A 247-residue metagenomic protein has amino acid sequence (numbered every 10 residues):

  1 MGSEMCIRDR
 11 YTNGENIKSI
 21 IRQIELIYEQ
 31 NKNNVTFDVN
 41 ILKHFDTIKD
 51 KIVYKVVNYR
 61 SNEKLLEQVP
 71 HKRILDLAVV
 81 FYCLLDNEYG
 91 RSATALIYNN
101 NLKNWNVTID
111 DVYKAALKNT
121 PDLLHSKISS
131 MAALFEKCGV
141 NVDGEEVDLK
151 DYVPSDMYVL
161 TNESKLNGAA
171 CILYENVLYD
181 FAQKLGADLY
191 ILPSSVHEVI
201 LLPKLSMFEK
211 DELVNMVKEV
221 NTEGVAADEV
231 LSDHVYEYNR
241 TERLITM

Functional and structural regions predicted by a protein language model:
M1, Y158-L160, M247: Generic recognition of long tandem-repeat/solenoid scaffolds
G2-I7: Short, small-residue-biased leader/transition segments that mark boundaries at the very start of proteins
D9-Y28: Acidic, aromatic-enriched beta-alpha/helix-loop junctions
R22-L96: Intrinsically disordered, low-complexity linker/loop segments enriched in Gly/Pro and charged/polar residues
E29-R60, L124-F135, L189-V196, E229-H234: Short glycine-rich, low-complexity/disordered patches
L65-G224: A contiguous, surface-oriented mixed alpha/beta subdomain in the mid-to-C-terminal portion of proteins that forms
I200-P203, E242-M247: Short, solvent-exposed polar/charged micro-motifs at secondary-structure junctions
M216-Y238, R243-I245: Helix-rich interaction surfaces within compact, conserved domain-sized segments that mediate assembly or partner
